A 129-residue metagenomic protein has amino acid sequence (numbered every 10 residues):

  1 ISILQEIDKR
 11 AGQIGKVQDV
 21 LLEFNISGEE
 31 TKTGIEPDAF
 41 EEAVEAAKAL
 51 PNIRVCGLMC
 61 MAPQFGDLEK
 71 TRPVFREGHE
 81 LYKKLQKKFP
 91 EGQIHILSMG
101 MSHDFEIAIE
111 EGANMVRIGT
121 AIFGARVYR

Functional and structural regions predicted by a protein language model:
I1-F105, I109-E111, F123: Conserved alpha/beta-domain cores
I109-R129: C-terminal helical cap(s) of enzyme catalytic domains, especially alpha/beta-barrels
